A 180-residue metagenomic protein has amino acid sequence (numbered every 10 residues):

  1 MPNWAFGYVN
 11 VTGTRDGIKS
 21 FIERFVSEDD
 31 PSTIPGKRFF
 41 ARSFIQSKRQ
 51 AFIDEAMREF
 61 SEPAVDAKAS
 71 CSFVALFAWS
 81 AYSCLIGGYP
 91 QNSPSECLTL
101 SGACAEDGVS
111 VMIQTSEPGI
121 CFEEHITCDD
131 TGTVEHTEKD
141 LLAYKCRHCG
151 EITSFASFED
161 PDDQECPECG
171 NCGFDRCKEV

Functional and structural regions predicted by a protein language model:
M1-P2, G170, K178-V180: Short intrinsically disordered terminal tails
M1-T33: Short, extreme N-terminal segment that most often corresponds to the first beta-strand
P2-W4, K68, E159: Short coil/turn motifs at beta-sheet boundaries
R24-D30, I34-K145, V180: Charged interaction segments
C146-C149, C166-C169: Short cysteine-rich clusters marking metal-coordination/redox-active sites
C149, D160-D162, F174-D175: Short linear segments in flexible contexts
S154, F174-C177: Short functional micro-motifs and their immediate structural scaffolds
F155-E165: Short linker/helix segments within small regulatory modules
